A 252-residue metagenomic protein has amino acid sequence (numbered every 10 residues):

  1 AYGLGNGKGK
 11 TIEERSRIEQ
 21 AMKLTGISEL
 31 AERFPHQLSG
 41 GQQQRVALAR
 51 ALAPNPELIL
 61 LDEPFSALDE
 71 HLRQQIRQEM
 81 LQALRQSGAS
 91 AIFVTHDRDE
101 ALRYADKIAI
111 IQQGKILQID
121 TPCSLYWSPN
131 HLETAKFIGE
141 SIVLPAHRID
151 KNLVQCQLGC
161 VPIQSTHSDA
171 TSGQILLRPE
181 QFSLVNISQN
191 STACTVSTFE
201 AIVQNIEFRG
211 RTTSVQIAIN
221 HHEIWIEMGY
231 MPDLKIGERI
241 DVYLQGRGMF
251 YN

Functional and structural regions predicted by a protein language model:
A1-E133: ABC ATPase nucleotide-binding domains
Y2, S39-G40, I138, P145 (+2 more regions): Short glycine-rich loop/turn motifs that provide flexible caps or phosphate-binding loops at active sites
H71, F137, S188-Q189: Residue-level signal for well-ordered alpha-helical positions
T121-K151: ABC transporter nucleotide-binding domain
S141, N152-N252: Non-catalytic connector elements of ABC transporters
